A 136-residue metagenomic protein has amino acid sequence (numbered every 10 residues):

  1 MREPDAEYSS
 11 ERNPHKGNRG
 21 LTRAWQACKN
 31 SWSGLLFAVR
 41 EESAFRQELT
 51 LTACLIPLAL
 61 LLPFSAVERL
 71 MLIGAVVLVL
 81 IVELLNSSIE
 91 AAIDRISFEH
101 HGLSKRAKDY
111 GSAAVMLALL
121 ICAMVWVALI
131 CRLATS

Functional and structural regions predicted by a protein language model:
M1-S88, I96, H100, A114-S136: Hydrophobic alpha-helical transmembrane segments
D94-D109: Basic, amphipathic juxtamembrane/active-site segments that coordinate anionic phosphate or diphosphate groups
